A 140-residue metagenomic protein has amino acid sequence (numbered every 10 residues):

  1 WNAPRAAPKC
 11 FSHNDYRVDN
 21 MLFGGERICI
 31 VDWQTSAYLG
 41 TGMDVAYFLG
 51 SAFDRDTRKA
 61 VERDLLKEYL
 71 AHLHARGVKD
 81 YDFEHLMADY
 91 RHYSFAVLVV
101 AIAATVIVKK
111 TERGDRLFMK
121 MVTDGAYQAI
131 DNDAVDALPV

Functional and structural regions predicted by a protein language model:
W1-H13, K120, I130-D136: ATP-dependent phospho-/nucleotidyl transfer catalytic cores
R5, K9, N14, Y38-T41 (+1 more regions): Active-site-proximal structural scaffolding
A7, Y16-R17, L22, D136-V140: Short flexible/disordered coil segments
P8, T57, V61, D82 (+1 more regions): Conserved acidic
R17-S51: Catalytic activation segment of kinase domains across protein kinase-like and atypical kinase folds
T41-V78, S94-R116: Active-site activation/catalytic loop segments of kinase-like enzymes and analogous catalytic loops in related
R76, D80-M87, V97-V140: Extended catalytic cores and adjacent scaffolds of nucleotide/polyanion-binding enzymes
